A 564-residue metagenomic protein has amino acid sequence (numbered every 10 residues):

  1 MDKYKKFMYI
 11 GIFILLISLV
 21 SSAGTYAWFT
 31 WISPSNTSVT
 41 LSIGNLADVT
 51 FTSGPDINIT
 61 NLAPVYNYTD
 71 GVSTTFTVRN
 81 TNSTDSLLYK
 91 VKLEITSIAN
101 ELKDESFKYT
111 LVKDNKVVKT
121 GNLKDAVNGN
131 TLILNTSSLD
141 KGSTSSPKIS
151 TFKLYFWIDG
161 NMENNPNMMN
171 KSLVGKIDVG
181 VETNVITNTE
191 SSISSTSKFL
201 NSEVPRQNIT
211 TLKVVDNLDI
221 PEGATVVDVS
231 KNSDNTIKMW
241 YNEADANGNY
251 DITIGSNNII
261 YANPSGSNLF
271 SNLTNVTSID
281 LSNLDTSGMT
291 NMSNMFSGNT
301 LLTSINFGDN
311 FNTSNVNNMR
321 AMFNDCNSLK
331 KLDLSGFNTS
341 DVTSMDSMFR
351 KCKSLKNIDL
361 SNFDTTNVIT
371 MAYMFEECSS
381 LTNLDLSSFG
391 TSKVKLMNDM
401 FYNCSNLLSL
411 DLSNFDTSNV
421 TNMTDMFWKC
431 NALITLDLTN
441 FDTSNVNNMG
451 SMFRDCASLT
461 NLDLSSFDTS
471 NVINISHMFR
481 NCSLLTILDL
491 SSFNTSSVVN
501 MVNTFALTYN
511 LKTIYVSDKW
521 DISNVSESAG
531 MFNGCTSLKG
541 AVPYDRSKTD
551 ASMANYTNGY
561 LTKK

Functional and structural regions predicted by a protein language model:
D2-N67, N167-T187: Short, polar/proline-rich extracytoplasmic segments that appear immediately after membrane translocation
Y4, N61-Y68, K116-T151, Y155-W157 (+1 more regions): Extracellular adhesion/glycan-binding regions together with long Ser/Thr- and acidic-residue-rich low-complexity tracts
S21, T30-I32, Y66-G121: Surface-exposed interaction patch
W31, Y68-L87, E94, N135-I186 (+3 more regions): C-terminal, structured domain-capping segment
S42-G44, T50-G54, T60, R79-T81 (+16 more regions): A structural detector for beta-sheet-dominated domains
I186-K564: Negatively charged
